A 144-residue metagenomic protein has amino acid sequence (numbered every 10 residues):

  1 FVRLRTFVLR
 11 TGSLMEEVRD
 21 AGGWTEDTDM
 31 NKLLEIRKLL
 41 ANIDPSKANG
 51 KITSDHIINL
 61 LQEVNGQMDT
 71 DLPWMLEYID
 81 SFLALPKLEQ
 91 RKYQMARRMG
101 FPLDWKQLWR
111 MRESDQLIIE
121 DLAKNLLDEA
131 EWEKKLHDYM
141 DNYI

Functional and structural regions predicted by a protein language model:
F1-M15, D29-H56, A84-A96: Conserved C-terminal portion of the radical SAM core fold that forms the substrate/S-adenosylmethionine-binding
L14-D20, I79: Flexible internal linker/loop segments at domain or repeat junctions
V18-T28: Glycine-rich tight-turn/loop motif centered on a GG-T
E26-L33, D69, P73: Short, well-ordered coil↔helix boundary/capping segments
K51, N59-I144: Radical SAM enzyme core and accessory elements
